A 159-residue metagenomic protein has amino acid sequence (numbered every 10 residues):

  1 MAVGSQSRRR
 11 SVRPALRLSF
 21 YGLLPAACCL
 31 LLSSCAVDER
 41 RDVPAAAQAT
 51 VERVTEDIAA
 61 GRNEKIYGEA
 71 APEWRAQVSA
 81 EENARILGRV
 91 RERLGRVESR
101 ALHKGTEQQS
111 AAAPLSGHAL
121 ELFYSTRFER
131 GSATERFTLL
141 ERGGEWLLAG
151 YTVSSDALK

Functional and structural regions predicted by a protein language model:
M1-S33: Sec-dependent bacterial lipoprotein signal peptides
A27-L30, I58, E92, G143: Structural motif
S33-A60: Short, low-complexity N-terminal intrinsically disordered segments enriched in polar/charged residues
Q48-E52, E64-A119: Short solvent-exposed beta->alpha transition segments
G61-K65, R127: Low-complexity, Gly/Pro
G105-K159: Exposed beta-sheet edge and beta->alpha loop/turn motif
